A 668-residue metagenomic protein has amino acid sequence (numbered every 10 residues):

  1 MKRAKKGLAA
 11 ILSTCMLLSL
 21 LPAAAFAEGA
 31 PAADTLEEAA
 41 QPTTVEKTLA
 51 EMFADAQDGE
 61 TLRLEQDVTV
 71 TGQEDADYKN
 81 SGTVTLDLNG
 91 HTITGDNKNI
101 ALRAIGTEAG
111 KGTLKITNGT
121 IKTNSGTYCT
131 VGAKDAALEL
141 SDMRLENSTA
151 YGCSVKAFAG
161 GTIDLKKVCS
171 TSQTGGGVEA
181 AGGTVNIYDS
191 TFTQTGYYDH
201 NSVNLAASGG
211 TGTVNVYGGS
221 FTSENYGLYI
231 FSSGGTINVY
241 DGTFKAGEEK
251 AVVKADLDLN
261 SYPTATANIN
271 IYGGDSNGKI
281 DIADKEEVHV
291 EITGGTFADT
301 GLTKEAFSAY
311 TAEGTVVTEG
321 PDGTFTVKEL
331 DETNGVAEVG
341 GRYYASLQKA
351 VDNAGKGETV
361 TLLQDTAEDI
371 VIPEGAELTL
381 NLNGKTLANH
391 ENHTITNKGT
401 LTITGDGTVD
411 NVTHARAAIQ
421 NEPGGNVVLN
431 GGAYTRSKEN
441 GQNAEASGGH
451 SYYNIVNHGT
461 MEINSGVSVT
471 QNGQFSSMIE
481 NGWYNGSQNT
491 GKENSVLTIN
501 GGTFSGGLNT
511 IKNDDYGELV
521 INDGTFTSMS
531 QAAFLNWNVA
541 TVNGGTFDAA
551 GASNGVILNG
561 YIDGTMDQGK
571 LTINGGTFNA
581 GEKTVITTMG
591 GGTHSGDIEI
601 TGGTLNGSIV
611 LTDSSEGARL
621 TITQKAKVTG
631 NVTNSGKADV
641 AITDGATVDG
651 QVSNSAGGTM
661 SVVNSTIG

Functional and structural regions predicted by a protein language model:
M1-I11: Bacterial Sec-dependent N-terminal signal peptides
L12, M16-L20: Hydrophobic core
L20-T35: Sec-dependent signal peptide cleavage junction
D34-E65, T69, D331-L363, A367: Acidic Gly/Asp/Thr-rich repetitive segments characteristic of extracellular carbohydrate-active and adhesion proteins
L49-A50, E60-V84, L88-K98, Q173 (+2 more regions): N-terminal extracellular ligand-recognition/capping segment immediately after the signal peptide
D77-D87, R103-K122, V131-N147, V155-G196 (+16 more regions): Surface-exposed loop/turn motifs in large extracellular/passenger domains
G323-D331: Conserved "repeat-terminator" motif of extracellular CCP/Sushi domains
